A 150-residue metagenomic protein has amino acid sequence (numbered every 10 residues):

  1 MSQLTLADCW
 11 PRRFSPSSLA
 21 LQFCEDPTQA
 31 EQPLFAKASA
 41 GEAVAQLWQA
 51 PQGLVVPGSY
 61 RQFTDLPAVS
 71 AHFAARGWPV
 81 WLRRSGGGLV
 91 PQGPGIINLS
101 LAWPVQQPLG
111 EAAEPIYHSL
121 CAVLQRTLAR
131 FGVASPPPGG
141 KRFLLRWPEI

Functional and structural regions predicted by a protein language model:
S2-R84: N-terminal low-complexity, intrinsically disordered segments
W48-Q49, Q92-Q106: Residues forming anionic-ligand binding surfaces in small-molecule and nucleic-acid pockets of primarily soluble enzymes
V56-S59, F63, Q106-G110, E114: Short gly/ser-rich anion-binding loops that grip negatively charged ligand groups
R76-G77, P91-G93: Internal helix-loop-helix
V90-P91, R146: Short secondary-structure boundary/hinge segments and terminal tails
Q107-I150: Catalytic beta-strand/loop module used to bind and position nucleotide/cofactor moieties in cofactor-attachment
